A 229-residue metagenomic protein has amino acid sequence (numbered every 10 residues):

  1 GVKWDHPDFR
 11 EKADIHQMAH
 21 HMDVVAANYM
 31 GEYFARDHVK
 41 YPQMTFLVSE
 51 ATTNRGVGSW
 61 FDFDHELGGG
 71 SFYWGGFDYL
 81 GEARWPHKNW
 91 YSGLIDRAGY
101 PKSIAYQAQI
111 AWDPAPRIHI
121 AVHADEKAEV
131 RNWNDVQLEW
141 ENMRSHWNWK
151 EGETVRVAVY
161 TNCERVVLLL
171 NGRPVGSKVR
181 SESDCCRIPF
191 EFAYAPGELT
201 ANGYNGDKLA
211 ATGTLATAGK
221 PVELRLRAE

Functional and structural regions predicted by a protein language model:
G1-V2, H6-D8, A13-A228: Substrate-binding clefts and catalytic carboxylate motifs of secreted carbohydrate-active enzymes
